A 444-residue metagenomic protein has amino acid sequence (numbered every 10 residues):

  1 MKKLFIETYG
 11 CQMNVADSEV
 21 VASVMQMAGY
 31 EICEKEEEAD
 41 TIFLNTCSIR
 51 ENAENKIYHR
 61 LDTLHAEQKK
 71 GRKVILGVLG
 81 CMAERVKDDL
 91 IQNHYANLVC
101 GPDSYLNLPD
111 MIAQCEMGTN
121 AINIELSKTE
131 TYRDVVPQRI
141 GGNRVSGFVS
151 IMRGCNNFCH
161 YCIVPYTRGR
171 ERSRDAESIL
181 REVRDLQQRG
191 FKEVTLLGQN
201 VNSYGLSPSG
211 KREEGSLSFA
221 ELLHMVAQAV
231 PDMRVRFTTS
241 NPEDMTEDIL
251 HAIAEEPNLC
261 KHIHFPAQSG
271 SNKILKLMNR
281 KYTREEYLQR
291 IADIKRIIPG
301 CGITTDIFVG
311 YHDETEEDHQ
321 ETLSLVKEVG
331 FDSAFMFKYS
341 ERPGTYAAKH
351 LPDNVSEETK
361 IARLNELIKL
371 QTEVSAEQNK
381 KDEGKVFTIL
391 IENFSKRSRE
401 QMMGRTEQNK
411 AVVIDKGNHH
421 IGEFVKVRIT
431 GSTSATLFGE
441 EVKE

Functional and structural regions predicted by a protein language model:
M1-Y204, S218, D248, I253 (+7 more regions): Proteins enriched for Cys/Gly/acidic motifs involved in redox and nucleic-acid/cofactor modification
K3, I75, A121, E193 (+5 more regions): Residues at or immediately flanking beta-strands
G141-V145, C155-N157, L259, S269 (+5 more regions): Short flexible coil/turn linkers enriched for glycine and charged/polar residues that connect secondary-structure
F158, C162-G169, R234-E243, S269-R280 (+3 more regions): Conserved strand-turn element in the central/C-terminal portion of the radical SAM core barrel that lines
C159, I179, L196, F237 (+7 more regions): Conserved, mostly hydrophobic/aromatic
S209-A227, E247-K261, E314-F331, E357-A362 (+1 more regions): Short, electropositive alpha-helical surface patch
S216, A220, M225-V235, T246-T305: Radical SAM/AdoMet-radical enzyme domain recognition
A347-E444: Terminal RNA-binding accessory module
